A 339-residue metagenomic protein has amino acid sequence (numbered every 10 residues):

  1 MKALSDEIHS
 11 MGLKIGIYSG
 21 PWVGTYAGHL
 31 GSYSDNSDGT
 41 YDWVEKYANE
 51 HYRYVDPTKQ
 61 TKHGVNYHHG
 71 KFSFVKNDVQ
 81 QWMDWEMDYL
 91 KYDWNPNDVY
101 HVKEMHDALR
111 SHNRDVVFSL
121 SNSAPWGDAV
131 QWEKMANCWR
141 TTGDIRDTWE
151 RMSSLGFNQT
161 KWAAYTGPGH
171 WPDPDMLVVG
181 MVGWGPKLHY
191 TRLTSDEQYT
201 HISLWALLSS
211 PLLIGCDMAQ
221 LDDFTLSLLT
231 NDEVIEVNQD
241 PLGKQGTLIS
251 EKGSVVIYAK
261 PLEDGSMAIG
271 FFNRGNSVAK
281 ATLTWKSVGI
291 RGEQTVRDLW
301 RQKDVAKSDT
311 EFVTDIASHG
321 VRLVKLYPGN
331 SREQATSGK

Functional and structural regions predicted by a protein language model:
I8, F118, L207, I269 (+1 more regions): Conserved, mostly hydrophobic/aromatic
H9-G16, W85-Y89, H112-V117, G265-S266: Loop/turn elements at helix/coil->beta-strand transitions in domains of secreted/extracellular proteins
L13-L30, N97, S111-G127: Aromatic-lined carbohydrate-recognition surfaces of secreted/lumenal glycan-active proteins
W22-P96: Active-site-adjacent "subsite" loops/lids of carbohydrate-active enzymes
K46, E50-K59, G64-F74, Y100 (+1 more regions): Glycan-recognition surfaces
Y199, W205-L208, L213-G215, E251-I290: Carbohydrate-binding surface patches
T200-I249: Catalytic cores of secreted or luminal carbohydrate-active enzymes
K307-G338: C-terminal beta-strand-rich structural cap/linker in extracellular carbohydrate-active enzymes
